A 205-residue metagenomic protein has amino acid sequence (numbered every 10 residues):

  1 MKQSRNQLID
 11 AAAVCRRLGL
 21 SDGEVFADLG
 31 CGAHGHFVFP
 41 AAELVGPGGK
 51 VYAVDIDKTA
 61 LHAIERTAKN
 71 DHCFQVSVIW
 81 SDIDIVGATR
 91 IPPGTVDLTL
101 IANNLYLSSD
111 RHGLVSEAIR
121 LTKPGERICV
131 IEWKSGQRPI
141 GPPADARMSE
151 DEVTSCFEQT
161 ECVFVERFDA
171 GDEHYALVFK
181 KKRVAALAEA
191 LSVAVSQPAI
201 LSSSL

Functional and structural regions predicted by a protein language model:
R5-V25, H36-P40: Conserved alpha-helix/loop element of class I SAM-dependent methyltransferases that forms part of the SAM/SAH-binding
S21-E24, D84-T99: A short acidic, Gly/Pro-enriched loop at the edge of an enzyme's catalytic core that lines a small-molecule cofactor
E24-V25, G49, T95, E126: Surface-exposed loop/turn positions
V25-A88: Class I SAM-dependent methyltransferase SAM/SAH-binding core
A42-G46, H112-R127: A short glycine-rich, Lys/Arg-flanked "PGG" loop and its adjoining helix->strand segment in the class I
V96-R111: A short SAM/SAH-binding and catalytic strip from SAM-dependent methyltransferases
R127-C156: Conserved class I S-adenosyl-L-methionine
E166-L201, L205: Core SAM-dependent methyltransferase catalytic element
